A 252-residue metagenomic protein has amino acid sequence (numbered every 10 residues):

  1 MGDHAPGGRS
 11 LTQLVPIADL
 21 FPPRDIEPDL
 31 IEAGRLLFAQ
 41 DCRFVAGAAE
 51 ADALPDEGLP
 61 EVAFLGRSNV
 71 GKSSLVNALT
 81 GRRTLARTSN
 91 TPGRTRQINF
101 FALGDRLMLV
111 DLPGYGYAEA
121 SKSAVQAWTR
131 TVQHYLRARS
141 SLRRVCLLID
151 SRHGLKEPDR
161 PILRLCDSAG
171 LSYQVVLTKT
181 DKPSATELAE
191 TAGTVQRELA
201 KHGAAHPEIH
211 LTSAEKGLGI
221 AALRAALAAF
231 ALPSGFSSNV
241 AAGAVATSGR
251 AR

Functional and structural regions predicted by a protein language model:
G2-E119, L232, F236, A242-R250: Conserved G1/Walker A P-loop phosphate-binding module
A39-A49, K182-N239: Canonical P-loop GTPase G-domain recognition
A49, R94, L107, G114-Y117 (+3 more regions): Conserved nucleotide-binding/hydrolysis micro-motifs of P-loop NTPases
D52-E57, T91-N99, P113-R143, S151-L165: Switch II of P-loop NTPase G domains
G58-L59, L79, K122-V125, R160-R164 (+2 more regions): Short, glycine/charged-enriched secondary-structure capping and boundary segments
G81-L85, A138, S168, K201 (+2 more regions): Conserved amphipathic alpha-helical interaction elements at protein-protein interfaces in regulatory, energy-coupling
F101, T178, L223: Residue-level signal for inorganic ion chemistry
R130-P207: Conserved C-terminal guanine-recognition region of P-loop GTPase G domains, centered on the G4
